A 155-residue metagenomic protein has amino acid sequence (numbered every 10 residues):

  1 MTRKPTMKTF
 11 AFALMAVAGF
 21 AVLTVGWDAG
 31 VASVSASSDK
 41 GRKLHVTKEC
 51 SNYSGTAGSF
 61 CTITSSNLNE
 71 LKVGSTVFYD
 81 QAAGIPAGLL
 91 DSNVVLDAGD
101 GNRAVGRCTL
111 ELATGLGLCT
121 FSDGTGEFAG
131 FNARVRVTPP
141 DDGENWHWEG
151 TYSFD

Functional and structural regions predicted by a protein language model:
T2-L14: Bacterial N-terminal signal peptides that target proteins for export
K4-M7, V22, H45, F60-T62: A detector of low-complexity, intrinsically disordered, Ser/Thr/Gly/Pro/Ala-rich segments
A13-G26: Bacterial N-terminal signal peptides
G30-D155: Beta-strand-enriched cores of mature, soluble protein domains
